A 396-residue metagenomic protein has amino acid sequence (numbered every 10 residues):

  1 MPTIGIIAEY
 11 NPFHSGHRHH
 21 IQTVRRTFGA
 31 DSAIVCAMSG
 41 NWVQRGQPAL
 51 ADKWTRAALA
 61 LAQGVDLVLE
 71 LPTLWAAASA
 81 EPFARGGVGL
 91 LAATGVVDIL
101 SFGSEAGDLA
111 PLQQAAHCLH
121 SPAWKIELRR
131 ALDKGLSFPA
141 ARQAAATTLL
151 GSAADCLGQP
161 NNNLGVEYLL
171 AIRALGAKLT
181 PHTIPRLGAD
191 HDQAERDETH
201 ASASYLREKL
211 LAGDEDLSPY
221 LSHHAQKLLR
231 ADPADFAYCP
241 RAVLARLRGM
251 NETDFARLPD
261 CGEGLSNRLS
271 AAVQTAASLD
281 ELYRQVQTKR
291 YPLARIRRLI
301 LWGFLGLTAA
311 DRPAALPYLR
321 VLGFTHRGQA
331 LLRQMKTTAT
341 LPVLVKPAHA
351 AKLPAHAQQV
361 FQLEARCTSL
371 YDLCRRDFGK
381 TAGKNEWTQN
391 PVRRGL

Functional and structural regions predicted by a protein language model:
M1-R56: N-terminal catalytic cores of NTP/NDP-binding nucleotidyl/phosphoryl-transfer enzymes
R25, A57-L61, L170-R173, R207: Class I S-adenosyl-L-methionine
A30, G64, G95-V96: Short loop/turn motifs at secondary-structure junctions
D31-S32, D66, A177-L179: A structural micro-motif
A58-P72: A glycine-rich helix N-cap at a beta->alpha junction
L71-L396: Active-site cores that bind ATP or allylic diphosphates and position pyrophosphate for catalysis
